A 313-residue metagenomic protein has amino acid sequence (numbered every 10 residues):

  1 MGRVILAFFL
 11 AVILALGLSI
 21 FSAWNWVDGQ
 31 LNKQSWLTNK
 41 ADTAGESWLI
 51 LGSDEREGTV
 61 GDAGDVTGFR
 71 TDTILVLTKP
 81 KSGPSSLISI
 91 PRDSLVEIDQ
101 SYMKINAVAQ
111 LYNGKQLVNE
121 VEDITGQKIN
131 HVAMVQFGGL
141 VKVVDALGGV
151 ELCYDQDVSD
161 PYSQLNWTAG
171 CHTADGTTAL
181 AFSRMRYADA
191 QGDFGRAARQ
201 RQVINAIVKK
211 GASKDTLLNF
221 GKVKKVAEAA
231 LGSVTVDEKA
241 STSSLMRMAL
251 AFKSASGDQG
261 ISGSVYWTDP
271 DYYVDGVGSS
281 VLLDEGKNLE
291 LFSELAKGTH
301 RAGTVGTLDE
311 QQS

Functional and structural regions predicted by a protein language model:
M1-S313: Non-catalytic, solvent-exposed segments at the cell envelope interface
